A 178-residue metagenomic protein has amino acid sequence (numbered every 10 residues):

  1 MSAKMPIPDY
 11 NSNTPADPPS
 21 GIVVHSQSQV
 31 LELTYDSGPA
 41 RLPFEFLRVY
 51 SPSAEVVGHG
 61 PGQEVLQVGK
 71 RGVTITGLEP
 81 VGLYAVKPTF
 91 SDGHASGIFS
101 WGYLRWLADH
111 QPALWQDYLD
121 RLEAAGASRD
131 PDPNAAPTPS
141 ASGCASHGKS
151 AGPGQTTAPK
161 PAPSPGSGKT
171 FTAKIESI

Functional and structural regions predicted by a protein language model:
S2-I178: Motif-centric detector for short Cys/His coordination patterns
